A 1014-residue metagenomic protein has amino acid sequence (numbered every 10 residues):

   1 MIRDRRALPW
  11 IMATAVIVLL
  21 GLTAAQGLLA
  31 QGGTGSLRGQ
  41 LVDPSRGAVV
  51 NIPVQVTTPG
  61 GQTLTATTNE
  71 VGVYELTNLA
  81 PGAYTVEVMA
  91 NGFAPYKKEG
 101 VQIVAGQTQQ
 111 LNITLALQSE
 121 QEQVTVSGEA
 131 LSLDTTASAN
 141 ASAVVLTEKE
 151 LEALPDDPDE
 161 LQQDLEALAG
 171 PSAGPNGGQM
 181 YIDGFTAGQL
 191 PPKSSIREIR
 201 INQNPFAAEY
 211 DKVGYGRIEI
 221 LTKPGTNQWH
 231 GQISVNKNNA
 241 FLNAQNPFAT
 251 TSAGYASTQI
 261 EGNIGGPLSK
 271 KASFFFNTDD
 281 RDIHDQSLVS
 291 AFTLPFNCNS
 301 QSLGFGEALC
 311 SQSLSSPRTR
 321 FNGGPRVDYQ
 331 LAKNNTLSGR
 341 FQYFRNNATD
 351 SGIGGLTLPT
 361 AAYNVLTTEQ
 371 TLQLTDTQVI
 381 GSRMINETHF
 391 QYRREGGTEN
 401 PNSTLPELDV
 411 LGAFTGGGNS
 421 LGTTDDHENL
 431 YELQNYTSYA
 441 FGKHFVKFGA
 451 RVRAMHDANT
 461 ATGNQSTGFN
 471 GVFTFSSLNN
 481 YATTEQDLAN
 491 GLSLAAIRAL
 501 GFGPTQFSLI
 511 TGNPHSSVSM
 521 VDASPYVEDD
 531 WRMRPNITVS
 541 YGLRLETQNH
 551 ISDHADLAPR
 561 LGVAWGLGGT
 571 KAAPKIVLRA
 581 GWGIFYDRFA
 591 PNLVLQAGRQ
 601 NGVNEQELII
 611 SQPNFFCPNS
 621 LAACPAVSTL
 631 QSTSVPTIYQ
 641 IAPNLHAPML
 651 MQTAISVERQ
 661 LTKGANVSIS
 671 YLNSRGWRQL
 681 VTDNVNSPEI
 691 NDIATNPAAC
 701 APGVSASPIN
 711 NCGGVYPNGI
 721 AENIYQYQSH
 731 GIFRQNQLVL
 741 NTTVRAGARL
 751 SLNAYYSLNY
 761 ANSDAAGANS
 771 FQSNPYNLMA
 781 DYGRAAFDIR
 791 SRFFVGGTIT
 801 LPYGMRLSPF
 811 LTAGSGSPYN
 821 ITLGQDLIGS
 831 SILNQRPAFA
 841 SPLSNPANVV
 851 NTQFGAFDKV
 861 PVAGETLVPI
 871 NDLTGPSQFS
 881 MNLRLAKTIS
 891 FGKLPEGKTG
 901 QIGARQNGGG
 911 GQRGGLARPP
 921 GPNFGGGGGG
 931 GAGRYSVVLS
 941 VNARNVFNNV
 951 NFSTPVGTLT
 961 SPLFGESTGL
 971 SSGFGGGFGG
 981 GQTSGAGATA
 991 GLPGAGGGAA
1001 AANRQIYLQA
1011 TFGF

Functional and structural regions predicted by a protein language model:
I2-A141, Q189-P192: Periplasm-facing N-terminal accessory domains of Gram-negative outer-membrane beta-barrel systems
A94-P224, H230, K237-A249, Y255-E261 (+5 more regions): Periplasmic N-terminal accessory/gating domains of Gram-negative outer-membrane beta-barrel systems
G128, I233-N239, F276-D280, G339-Y343 (+10 more regions): Transmembrane beta-barrel strands of outer-membrane/channel proteins
G214-G216, T258-G262, F321-P325, T368-L374 (+14 more regions): Hydrophobic, lipid-facing positions within transmembrane beta-strands of outer-membrane proteins
A253-N347, N364-Y392, P559: Transmembrane beta-barrel wall of Gram-negative outer-membrane proteins
A256, N536, H550, K571 (+3 more regions): Short, solvent-exposed micro-motifs at the edges of structured domains
D280-G304, A308, K333, I380 (+8 more regions): A surface-exposed, glycine/aromatic-enriched loop/edge motif typical of exported proteins
T319, Q330-S524: Replace "related TpsB outer-membrane translocases also match" with "some related outer-membrane beta-barrels such as
